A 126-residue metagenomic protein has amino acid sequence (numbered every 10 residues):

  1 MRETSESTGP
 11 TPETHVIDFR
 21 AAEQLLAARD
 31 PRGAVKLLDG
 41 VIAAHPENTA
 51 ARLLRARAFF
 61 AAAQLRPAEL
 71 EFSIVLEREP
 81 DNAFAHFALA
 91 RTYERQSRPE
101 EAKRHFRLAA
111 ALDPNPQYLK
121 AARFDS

Functional and structural regions predicted by a protein language model:
M1-I17: Long, contiguous interaction/recruitment modules in multidomain scaffold/adaptor proteins
A28-K36, A62-I74, Q96-L108: Structural signature of tandem alpha-helical TPR/SEL1-like repeats, specifically the intra-repeat loop/turn
A44, R78, R95, A111-L112: Structural marker of alpha-solenoid helical repeat scaffolds
